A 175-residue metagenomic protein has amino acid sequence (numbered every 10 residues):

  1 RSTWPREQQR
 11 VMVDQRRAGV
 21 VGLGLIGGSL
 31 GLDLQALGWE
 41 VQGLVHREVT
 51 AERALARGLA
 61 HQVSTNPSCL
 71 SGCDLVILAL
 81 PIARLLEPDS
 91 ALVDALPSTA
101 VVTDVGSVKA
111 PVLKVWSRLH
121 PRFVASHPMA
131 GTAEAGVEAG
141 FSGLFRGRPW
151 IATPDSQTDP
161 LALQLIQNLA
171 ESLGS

Functional and structural regions predicted by a protein language model:
V11-P67, S71: NAD(P)+-binding Rossmann beta1-loop-alpha1 motif at the extreme N-terminus of oxidoreductases
G19-V20, L78, A152: Hydrophobic Val/Ile/Leu positions in short beta-strands of Rossmann-like dinucleotide-binding domains
S71-G72, S98: Alpha-helix C-terminal capping/helix-to-coil transition sites in glycosyltransferase folds
V76-I77, T103: N-terminal Rossmann-like NAD(P) cofactor-binding module of classical short-chain dehydrogenase/reductase
A79-P81, G106, P154: Glycine-rich, N-terminal phosphate-binding loop of Rossmann-like dinucleotide-binding domains
P88-A139: Rossmann-like NAD(P)(H) cofactor-binding subdomain of soluble oxidoreductases
L144-S175: Internal alpha-helical scaffold of NAD(P)-dependent oxidoreductase catalytic cores
